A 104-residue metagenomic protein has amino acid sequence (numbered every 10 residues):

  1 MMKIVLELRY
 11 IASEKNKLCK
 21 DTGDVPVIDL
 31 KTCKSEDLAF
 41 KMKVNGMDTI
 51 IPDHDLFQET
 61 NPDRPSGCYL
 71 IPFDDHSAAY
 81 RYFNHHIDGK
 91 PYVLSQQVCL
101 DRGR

Functional and structural regions predicted by a protein language model:
M1-R104: Extracellular/cell-surface secretome signature
